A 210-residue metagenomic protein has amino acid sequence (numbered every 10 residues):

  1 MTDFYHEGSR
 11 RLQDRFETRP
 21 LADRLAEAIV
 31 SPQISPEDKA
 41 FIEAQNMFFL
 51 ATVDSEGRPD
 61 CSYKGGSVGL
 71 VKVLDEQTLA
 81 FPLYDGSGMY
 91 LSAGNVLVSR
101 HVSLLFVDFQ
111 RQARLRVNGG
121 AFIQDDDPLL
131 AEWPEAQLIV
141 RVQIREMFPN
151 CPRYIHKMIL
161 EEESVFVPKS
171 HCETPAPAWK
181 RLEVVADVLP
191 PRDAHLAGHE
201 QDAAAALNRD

Functional and structural regions predicted by a protein language model:
M1-D210: Binding-site signature for planar aromatic cofactors or substrates
